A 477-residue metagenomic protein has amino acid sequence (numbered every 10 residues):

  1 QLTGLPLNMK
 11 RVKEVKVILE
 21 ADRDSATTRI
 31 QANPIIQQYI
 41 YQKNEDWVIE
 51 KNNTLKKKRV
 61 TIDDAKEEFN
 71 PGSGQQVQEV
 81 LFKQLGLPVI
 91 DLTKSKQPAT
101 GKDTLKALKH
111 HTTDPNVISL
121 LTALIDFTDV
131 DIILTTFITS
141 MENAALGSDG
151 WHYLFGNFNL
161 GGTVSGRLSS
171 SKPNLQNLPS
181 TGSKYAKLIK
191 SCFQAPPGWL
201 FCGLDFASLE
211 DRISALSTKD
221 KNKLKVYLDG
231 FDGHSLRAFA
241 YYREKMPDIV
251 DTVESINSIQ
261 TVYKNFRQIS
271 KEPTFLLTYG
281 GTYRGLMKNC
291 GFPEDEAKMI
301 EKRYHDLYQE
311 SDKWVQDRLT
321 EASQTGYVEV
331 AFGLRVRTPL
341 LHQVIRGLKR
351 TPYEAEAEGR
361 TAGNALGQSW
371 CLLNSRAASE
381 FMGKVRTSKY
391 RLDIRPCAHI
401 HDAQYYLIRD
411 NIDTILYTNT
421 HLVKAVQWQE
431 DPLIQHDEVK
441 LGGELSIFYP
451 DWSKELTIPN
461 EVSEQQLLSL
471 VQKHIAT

Functional and structural regions predicted by a protein language model:
Q1-Y185, Q194, L200, A207-E210 (+5 more regions): Conserved "right-hand" nucleotidyltransferase catalytic core of DNA-directed polymerases
N157-S258: Function-dense linear segments that define catalytic or interfacial modules in macromolecule-processing proteins
T163, M246-H399, D410, T414 (+3 more regions): Conserved catalytic core of nucleic-acid polymerases
F206, D402-Q404, G443-L445: A structural signal for short, well-ordered beta-strand segments
E210, H234-R237, P273, T282-Y283 (+1 more regions): Extended, hydrophobic alpha-helical segments in both membrane/secreted and soluble proteins
Y308, L422-L433: A common structural junction motif
Y405-R409: Short hydrophobic/aromatic beta-strand micro-patches that form the beta-sheet surface supporting nucleotide- or nucleic
L433-V439: Catalytic core regions of nucleotide second-messenger enzymes
